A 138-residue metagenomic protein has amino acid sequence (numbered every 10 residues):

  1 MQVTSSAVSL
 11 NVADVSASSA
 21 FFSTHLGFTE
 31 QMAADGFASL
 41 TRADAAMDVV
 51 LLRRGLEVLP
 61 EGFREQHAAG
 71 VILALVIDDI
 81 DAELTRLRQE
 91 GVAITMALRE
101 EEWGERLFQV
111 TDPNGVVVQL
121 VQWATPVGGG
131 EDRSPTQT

Functional and structural regions predicted by a protein language model:
M1-S6, T29-L75, L84-T111, Q122-T138: Vicinal oxygen chelate
S18-S23, L87, G115: Conserved active-site tyrosine of GNAT-family acetyltransferases
V117-L120: Short glycine-/small-residue motifs
